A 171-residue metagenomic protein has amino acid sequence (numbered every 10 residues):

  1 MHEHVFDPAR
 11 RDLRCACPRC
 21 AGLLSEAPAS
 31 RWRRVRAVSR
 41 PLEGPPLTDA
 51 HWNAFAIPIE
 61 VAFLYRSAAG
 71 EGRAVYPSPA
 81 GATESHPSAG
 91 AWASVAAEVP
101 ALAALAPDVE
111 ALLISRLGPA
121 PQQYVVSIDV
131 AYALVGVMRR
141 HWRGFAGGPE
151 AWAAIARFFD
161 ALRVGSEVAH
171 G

Functional and structural regions predicted by a protein language model:
M1, P28-R31, I57-V61, A69-R73 (+2 more regions): Generic structural motif recognizing short loop/turn segments at the entrances and edges of beta-strands
M1-P41: N-terminal cysteine/histidine-rich coordination modules
A16, R33, A62-R66, V75-P77 (+2 more regions): Residues in well-ordered beta-strands of folded domains
P41-A82: Ordered, amphipathic secondary-structure segments that act as subunit-interaction surfaces in large macromolecular
A74-A97, A104: Primary mode marks residue(s) on the alpha4-beta5-alpha5 output face of response regulator receiver
S94-G171: C-terminal, charged low-complexity interaction regions
